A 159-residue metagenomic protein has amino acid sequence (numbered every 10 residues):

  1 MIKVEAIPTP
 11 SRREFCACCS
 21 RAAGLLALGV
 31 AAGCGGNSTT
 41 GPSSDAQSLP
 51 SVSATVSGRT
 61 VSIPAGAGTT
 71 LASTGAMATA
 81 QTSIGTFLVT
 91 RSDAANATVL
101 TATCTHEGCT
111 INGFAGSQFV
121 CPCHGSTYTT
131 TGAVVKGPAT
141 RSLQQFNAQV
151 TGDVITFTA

Functional and structural regions predicted by a protein language model:
M1-S11, L28: N-terminal secretory signal peptides
C19-A27: Sec-dependent signal peptide hydrophobic core
V30-G33: C-terminal motif of bacterial Sec signal peptides marking the signal peptidase cleavage site
G35-S38: Bacterial signal peptide processing site
T40-F114, Q144-A159: N-terminal pre-ligand scaffold of iron-sulfur
Q118-G125, V135-L143: Short cysteine/histidine-rich metal-coordination sites, predominantly Zn2+-binding motifs
T129: Short, acidic, Ser/Thr-enriched surface-loop or helix-capping motifs
